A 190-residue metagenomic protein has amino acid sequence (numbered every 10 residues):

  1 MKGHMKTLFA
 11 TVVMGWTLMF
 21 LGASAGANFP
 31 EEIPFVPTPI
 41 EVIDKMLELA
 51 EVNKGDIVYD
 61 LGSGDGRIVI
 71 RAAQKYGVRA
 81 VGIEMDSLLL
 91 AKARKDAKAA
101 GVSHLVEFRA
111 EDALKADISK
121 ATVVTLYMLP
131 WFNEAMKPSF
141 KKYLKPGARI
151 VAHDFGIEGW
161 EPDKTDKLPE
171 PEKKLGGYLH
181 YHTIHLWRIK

Functional and structural regions predicted by a protein language model:
M1-V12: Bacterial N-terminal signal peptides that target proteins for export
W16, F20-N53: Class I SAM-dependent transferase core
G55-G64: Conserved class I S-adenosyl-L-methionine
G66-I70: Glycine-rich SAM-binding Motif I of class I
R79-E84: Conserved SAM-binding motif I beta-strand of class I
S87-K120: S-adenosyl-L-methionine
S119-A135: A short SAM/SAH-binding and catalytic strip from SAM-dependent methyltransferases
W131-K190: C-terminal substrate-binding/active-site "lid" region of AdoMet-derived donor-dependent transferases
